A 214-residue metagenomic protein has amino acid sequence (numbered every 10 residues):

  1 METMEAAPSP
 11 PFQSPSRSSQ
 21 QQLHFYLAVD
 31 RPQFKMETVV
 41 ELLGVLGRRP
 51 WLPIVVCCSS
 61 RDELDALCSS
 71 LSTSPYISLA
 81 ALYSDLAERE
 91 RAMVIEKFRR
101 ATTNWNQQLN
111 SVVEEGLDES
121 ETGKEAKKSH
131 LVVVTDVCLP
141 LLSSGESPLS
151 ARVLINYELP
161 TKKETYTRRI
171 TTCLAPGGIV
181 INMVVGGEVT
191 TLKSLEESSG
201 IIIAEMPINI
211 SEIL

Functional and structural regions predicted by a protein language model:
M1-P11, S147-N156, E205: A short helix-turn-beta junction within AAA+ P-loop NTPase domains corresponding to the substrate/partner-engaging
E5, S9-Y76, M93-Q107, S111-D118 (+1 more regions): Conserved interdomain hinge at the start of the Helicase C-terminal
S16, V29-Q33, I54-R61, D85-A92 (+4 more regions): Intrinsic disorder
Q20-H24, P50-L52, P75-S78, S147-V153 (+3 more regions): Short glycine-/polar-rich loops that comprise or flank the Walker A/P-loop and associated switch/sensor motifs
L43-G47, S72, A87, R99 (+6 more regions): Signal for well-folded cores of large energy- and translation-related assemblies
C57-D62, L79-M93, N110-L117, V133-L141 (+1 more regions): Conserved helicase motor
W105-Y157, K162-G177: SF2 helicase motor core recognition
K162, R168-I213: Conserved segment of the helicase C-terminal RecA-like domain
